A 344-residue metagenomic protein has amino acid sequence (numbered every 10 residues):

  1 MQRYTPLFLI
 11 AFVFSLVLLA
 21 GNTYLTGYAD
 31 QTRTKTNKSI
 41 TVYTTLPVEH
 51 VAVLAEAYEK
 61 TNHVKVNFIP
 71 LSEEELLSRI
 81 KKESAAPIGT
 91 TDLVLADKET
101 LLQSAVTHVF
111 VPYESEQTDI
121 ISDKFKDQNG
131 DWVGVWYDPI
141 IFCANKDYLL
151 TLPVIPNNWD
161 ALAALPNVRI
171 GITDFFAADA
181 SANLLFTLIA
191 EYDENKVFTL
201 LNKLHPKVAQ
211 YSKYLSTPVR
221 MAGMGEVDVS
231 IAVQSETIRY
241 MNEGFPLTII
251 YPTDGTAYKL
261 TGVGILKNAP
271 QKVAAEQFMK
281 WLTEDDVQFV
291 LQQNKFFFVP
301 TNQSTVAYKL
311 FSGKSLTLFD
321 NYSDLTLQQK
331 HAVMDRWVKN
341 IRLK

Functional and structural regions predicted by a protein language model:
M1-S39, K344: Short, low-complexity disordered leader/linker segments with a strong preference for bacterial N-terminal type II
T23-Q103: Early extracytoplasmic/lumenal segment of secretory-pathway proteins
L46-A52, E74, G89-V219, G223-E226: Extracytoplasmic ligand-binding site segments that recognize negatively charged/polar headgroups
T100-Q103, G223-M224, D228-P246, K295: A ligand-binding cleft/hinge motif common to bilobed small-molecule-binding domains
V111-Q117, W132-V133, D160, F245-A257 (+2 more regions): Short beta-strand->loop
D138, L200-H205, Y211, E243-K267 (+1 more regions): Periplasmic-binding protein-like
C143-Y148, K259-Q271, V290-L291: A bilobed periplasmic-binding-protein/Venus flytrap-type ligand-binding module shared by bacterial periplasmic
L266-D324: Mature extracytoplasmic/periplasmic domains
